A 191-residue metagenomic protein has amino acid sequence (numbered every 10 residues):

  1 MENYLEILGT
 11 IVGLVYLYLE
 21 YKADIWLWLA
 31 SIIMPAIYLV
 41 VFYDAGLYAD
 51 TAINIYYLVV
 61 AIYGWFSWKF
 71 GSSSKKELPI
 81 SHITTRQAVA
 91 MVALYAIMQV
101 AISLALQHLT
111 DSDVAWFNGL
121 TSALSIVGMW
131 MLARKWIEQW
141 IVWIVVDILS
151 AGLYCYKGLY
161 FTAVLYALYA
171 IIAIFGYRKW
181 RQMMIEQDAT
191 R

Functional and structural regions predicted by a protein language model:
M1-A23, L27, G71-S73, S81-R191: Polytopic alpha-helical membrane-helix bundles and their juxtamembrane interface segments in multi-pass membrane
L8, D50-V59, Y166: Individual alpha-helical transmembrane segments in multi-pass integral membrane proteins
I25-W26, Y38-Y56: Helix-loop junctions on the outward
L29-I32: Core catalytic region of metal-dependent phosphoesterases/phosphodiesterases, especially metallo-beta-lactamase-like
M34-G46, I97-L104: Membrane-embedded alpha-helical segments in integral membrane proteins
I37-V40, V59, V127, I171: Transmembrane-helix signature of multi-pass solute transporters
Y56-S72: Membrane-water interface of transmembrane alpha-helices
